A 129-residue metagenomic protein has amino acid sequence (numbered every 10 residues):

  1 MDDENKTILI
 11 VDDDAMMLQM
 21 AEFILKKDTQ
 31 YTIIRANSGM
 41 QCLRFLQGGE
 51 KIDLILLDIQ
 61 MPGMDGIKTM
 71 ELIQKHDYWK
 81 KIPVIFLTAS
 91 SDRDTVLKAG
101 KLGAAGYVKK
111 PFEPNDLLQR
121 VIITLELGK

Functional and structural regions predicted by a protein language model:
A15-I34: Two-component/phosphorelay signaling modules centered on CheY-like receiver
R35-R44, G66-K68: Helix N-cap/capping motif at the beta->alpha junctions
E50-L56: Active-site beta3 strand of CheY-like receiver
D58, T88: Active-site residues of response regulator receiver
M61: Receiver (REC) domain active-site loop signature in two-component systems and cognate sites in sensor histidine kinases
K68, S91-G106: Alpha4 helix (beta4-alpha4-beta5 surface) of REC/receiver domains from two-component response regulators
F112-V121: C-terminal output helix
I123-K129: The C-terminal output helix
